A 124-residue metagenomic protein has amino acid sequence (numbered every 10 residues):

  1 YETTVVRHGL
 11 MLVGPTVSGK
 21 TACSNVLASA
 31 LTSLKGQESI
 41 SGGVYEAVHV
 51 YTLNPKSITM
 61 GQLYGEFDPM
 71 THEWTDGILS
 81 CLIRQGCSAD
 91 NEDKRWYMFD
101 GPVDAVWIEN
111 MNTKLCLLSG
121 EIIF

Functional and structural regions predicted by a protein language model:
Y1-F124: Conformational switch/transducer regions in large eukaryotic molecular machines and scaffolds
